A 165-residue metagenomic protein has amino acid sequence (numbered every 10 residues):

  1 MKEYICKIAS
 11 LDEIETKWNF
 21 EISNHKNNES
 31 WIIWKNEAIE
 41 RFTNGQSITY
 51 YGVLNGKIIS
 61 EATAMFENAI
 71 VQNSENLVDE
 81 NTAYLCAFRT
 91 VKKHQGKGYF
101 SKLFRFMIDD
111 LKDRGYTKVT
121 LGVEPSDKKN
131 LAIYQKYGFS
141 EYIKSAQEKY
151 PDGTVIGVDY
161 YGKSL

Functional and structural regions predicted by a protein language model:
M1-T16, L165: Conserved N-terminal entry element of GNAT/NAT acetyltransferase domains
I8-L11, N19-K93, F104, D110: Acetyl-CoA-dependent GNAT
I58, E141-K144: Residue-level detector of beta-propeller blades
Y84, G115-T117, G157: Short loop/turn motifs at secondary-structure junctions
V91-R105, R114, P125-A132, K136: Conserved glycine-rich acetyl-CoA-binding loop
L111-G122: Conserved GNAT acetyl-CoA-binding A-motif
E124-K128, Y137, A146-L165: C-terminal "cap" of GNAT-fold acetyltransferases
